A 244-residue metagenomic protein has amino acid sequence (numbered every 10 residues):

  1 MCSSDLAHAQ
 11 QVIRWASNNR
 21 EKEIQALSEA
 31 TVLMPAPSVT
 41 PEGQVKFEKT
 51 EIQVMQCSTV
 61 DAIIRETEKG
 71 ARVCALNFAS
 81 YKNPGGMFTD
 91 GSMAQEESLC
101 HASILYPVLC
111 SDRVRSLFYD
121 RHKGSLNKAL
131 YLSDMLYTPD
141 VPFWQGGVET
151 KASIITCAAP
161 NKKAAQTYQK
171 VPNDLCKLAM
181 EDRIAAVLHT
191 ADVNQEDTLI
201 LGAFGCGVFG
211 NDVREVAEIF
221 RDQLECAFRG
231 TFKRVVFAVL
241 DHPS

Functional and structural regions predicted by a protein language model:
M1-S3: Short, small-residue-biased leader/transition segments that mark boundaries at the very start of proteins
L6-V12, N18, Q25, D212 (+1 more regions): C-terminal functional modules of predominantly eukaryotic multidomain proteins
W15-N19, E23-M34, L178, A238: Feature captures the RNA virus RNA-dependent RNA polymerase
T31-K69: Active-site-flanking structural segment that lines cofactor/substrate pockets
T59-C74, F78-N194: Glycine-enriched loop-and-adjacent helix/strand subsegments that border the catalytic/binding cleft of enzyme cores
C74, D197, K233: Short acidic/polar active-site loop segments enriched in Thr and Asp
L76, T198-V208: Glycine-rich anion-binding loop/nest that anchors nucleotide
K151, C157-P160, L178, V208-S244: Divalent-metal-activated hydrolytic enzyme cores
